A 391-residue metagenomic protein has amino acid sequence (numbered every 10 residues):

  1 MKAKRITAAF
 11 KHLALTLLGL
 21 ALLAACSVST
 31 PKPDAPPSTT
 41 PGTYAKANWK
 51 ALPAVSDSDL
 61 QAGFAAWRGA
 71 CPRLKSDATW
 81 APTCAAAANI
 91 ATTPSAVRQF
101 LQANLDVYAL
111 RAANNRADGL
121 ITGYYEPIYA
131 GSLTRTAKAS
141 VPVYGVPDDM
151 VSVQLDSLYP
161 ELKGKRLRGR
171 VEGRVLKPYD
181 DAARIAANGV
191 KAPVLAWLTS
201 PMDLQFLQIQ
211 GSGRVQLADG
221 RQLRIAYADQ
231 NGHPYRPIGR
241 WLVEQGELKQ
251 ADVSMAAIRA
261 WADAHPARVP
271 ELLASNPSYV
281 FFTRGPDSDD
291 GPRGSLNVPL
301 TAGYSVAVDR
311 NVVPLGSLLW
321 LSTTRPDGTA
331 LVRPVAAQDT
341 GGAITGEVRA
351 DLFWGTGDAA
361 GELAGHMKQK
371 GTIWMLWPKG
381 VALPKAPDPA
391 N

Functional and structural regions predicted by a protein language model:
K2-A14: Bacterial N-terminal signal peptides that target proteins for export
A14-L15, T93: Non-membrane alpha-helical secondary structure
T16-L20: Sec-dependent N-terminal signal peptides
L23-A25: C-terminal motif of bacterial Sec signal peptides marking the signal peptidase cleavage site
S27-S29, A45, S56-G63, R73 (+1 more regions): C-terminal soluble interaction/assembly domains
S29-T30, W80: Intrinsically disordered low-complexity regions specifically enriched for long asparagine
T30-T40: Short, low-complexity, disordered segments immediately C-terminal to signal peptides in bacterial exported proteins
T43-P286: Secretory/export targeting leaders with adjacent low-complexity proregions
